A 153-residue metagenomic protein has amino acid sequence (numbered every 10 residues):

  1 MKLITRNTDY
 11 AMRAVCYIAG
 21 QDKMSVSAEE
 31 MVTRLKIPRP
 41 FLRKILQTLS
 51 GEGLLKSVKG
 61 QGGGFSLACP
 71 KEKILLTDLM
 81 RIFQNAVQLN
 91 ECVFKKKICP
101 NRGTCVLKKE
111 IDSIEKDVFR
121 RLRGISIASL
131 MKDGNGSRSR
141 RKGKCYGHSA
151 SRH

Functional and structural regions predicted by a protein language model:
R13-Q21, I82: Short amphipathic alpha-helical elements of helix-turn-helix/winged-helix folds
I18, I45-S50: Basic amphipathic alpha-helical segments that dock to polyanions
A19-K23, C69-P70: Short helix-capping/hinge SLiMs at alpha-helix to coil transitions
E29-K36: A short alpha-helical element within helix-turn-helix/winged-helix DNA-binding domains across DNA-binding proteins
P40: Key DNA-contact positions within bacterial/archaeal DNA-binding proteins
G53-A68: Beta-hairpin "wing" of winged helix-turn-helix
K71-K96, I111, E115-K116: Conserved segment of winged-helix/HTH DNA-binding domains
K96-H153: C-terminal regulatory/oligomerization modules of transcriptional regulators
